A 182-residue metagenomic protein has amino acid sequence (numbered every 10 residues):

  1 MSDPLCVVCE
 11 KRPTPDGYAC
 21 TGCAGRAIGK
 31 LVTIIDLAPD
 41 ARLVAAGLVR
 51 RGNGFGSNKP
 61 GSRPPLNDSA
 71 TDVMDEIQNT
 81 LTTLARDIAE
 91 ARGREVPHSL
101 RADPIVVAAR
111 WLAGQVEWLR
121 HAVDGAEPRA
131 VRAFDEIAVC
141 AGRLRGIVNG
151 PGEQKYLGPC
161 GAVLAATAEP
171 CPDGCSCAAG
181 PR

Functional and structural regions predicted by a protein language model:
M1-G150: Protein-protein interaction interfaces in oligomeric scaffolds, predominantly long amphipathic alpha-helices
V139-R182: Cys/His-clustered metal-coordination modules, chiefly Zn-binding fingers
